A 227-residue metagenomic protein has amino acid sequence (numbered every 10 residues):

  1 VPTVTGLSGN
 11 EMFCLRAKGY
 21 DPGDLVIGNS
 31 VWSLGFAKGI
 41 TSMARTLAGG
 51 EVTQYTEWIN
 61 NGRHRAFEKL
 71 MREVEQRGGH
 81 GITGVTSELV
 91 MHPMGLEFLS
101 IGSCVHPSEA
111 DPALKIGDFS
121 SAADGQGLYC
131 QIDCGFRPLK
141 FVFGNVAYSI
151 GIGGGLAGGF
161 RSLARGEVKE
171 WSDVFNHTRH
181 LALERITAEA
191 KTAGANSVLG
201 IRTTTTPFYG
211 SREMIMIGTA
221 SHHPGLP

Functional and structural regions predicted by a protein language model:
V1-Y55, F98-E167, W171, A220-P227: Intrinsic disorder/low-complexity detector
N10-M12, E68, E88-V90, G125-L128 (+2 more regions): Residue-level detector of functional hotspots within protein domains
C14, Y20, L47, L70 (+4 more regions): Short, flexible coil/linker segments at or flanking structured domains
V26, S42-V85, V142, G158-I201: Short, well-ordered alpha-helical segments
A66, L89-M91, G144-G154, A182 (+1 more regions): Short flexible/disordered coil segments
R72, Q76, T86-P112, T192-N196 (+1 more regions): Surface-exposed short loop/turn segments
